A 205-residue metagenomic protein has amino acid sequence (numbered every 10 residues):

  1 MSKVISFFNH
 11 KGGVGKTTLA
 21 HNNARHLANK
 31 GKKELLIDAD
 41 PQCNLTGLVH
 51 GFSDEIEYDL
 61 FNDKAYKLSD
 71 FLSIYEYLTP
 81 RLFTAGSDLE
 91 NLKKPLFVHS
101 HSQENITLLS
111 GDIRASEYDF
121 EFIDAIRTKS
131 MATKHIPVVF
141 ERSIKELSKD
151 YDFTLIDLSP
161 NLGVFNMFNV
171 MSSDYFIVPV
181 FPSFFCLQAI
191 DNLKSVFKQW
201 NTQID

Functional and structural regions predicted by a protein language model:
M1-D205: P-loop NTP-binding core
